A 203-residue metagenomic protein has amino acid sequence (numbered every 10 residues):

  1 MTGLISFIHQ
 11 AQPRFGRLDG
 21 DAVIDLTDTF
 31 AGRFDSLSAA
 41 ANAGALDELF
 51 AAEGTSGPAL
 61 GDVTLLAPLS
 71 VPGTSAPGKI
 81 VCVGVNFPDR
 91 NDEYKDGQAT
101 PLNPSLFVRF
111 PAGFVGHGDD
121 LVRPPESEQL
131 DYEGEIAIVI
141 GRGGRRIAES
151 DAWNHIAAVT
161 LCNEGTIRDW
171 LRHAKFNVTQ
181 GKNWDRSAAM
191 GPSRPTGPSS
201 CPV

Functional and structural regions predicted by a protein language model:
M1-P104: N-terminal non-catalytic cap/leader segment that marks the start of a structured domain
P77-V203: Glycine-enriched loop-and-adjacent helix/strand subsegments that border the catalytic/binding cleft of enzyme cores
